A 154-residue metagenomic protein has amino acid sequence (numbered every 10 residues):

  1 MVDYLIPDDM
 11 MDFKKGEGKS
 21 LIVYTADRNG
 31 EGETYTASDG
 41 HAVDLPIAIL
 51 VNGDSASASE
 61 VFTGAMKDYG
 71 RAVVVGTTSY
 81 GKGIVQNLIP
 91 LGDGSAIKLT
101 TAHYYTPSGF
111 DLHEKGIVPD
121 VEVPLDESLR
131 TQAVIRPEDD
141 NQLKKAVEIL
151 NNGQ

Functional and structural regions predicted by a protein language model:
M1, T63-Y69, P90-L91: Short, solvent-exposed amphipathic alpha-helical segments in soluble enzyme and RNA/protein-processing domains
M1-S57, I84-I89, Y105: Gly/Ser/Thr-rich loop/hinge elements
E17, A42-I47, S57, V61 (+3 more regions): Extracytoplasmic
I47-L50, M66, G109, A146: Terminal peptide-recognition signature
D68, P90, V123-Q154: C-terminal recognition in membrane/secretory proteostasis and scaffolding
Y69-K82: Short, well-structured beta-strand/strand-turn elements
Q86-I89, I97-L129: Conserved P-loop NTPase
